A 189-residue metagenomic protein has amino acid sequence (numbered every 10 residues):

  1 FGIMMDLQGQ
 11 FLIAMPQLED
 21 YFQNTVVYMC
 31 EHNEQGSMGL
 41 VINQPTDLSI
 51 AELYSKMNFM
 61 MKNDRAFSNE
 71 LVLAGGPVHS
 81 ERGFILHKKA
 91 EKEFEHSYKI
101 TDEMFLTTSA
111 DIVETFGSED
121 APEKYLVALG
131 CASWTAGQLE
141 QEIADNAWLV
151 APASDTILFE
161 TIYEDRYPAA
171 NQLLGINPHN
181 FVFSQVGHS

Functional and structural regions predicted by a protein language model:
G2-V127, A132-S189: A short aromatic-anchored loop/beta-hairpin motif
